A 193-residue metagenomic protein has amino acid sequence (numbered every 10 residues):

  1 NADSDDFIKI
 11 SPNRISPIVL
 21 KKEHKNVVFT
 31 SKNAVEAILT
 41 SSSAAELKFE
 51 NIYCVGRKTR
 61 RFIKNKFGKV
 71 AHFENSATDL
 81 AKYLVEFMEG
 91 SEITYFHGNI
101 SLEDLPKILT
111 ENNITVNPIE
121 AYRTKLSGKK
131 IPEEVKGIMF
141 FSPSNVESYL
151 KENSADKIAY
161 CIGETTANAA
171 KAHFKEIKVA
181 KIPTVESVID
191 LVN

Functional and structural regions predicted by a protein language model:
N1-N193: Signature of uroporphyrinogen-III synthase
